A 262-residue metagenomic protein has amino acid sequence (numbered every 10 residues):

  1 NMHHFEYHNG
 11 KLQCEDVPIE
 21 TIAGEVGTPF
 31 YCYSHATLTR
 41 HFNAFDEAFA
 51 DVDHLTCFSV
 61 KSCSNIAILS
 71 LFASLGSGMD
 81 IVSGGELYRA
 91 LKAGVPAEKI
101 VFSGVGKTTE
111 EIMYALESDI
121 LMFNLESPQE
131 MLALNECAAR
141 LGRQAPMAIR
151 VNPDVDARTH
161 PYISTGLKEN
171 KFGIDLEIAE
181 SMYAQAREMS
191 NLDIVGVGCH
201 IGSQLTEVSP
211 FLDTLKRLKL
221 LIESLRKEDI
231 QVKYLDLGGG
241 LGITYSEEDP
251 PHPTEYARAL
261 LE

Functional and structural regions predicted by a protein language model:
N1-A145, M189-D193, L220, K227-I230: A charged N-terminal "starter" segment
G24-Y31, E117-F123, P161-I174, E207-F211 (+1 more regions): Glycine-rich tight-turn/loop motif centered on a GG-T
H41, N152, L176-D193, L218-V232 (+1 more regions): Structured alpha-helical segments in the cores of large, soluble enzyme domains
S59, P146-N152, G198-H200, D236-G238: Short beta-strand segments
N65-I68, E86-Y88, T109-E111, P153-K168 (+2 more regions): Conserved radical SAM core fold
S118, S127-D193: Conserved anion-binding
S203-E262: C-terminal active-site-proximal or functional interface alpha/beta core segments in diverse enzymes
